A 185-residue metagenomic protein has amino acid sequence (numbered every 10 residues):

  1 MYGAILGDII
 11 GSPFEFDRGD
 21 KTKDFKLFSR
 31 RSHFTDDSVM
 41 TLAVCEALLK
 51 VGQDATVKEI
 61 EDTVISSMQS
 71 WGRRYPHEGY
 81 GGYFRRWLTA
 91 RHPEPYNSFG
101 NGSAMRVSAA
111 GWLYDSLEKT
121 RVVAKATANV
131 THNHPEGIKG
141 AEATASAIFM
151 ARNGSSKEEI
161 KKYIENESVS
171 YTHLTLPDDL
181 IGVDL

Functional and structural regions predicted by a protein language model:
M1-V39: An N-terminal structural lobe/cap that precedes and organizes the functional/catalytic core across diverse proteins
A4-G7, D37, S108, T144 (+1 more regions): Residue-level preference for non-acidic, small/hydrophobic
G11, H132-N133, R152-K157, S168-Y171: Double-stranded RNA-binding/processing signature
L42-A143: Gly/Ser-rich oxyanion-binding loop with an adjacent helix/lid that shapes the negatively charged ligand pocket
E118-R121, N153-I160: Short, structured loop/turn "capping" segments at alpha-beta junctions
A147-I148: Intrinsically disordered, low-complexity tandem-repeat regions enriched in Proline and Serine
T172-D178: Conserved small/polar residues in nucleotide/adenosyl-binding loops
V183-L185: Hydrophobic alpha-helical segments, chiefly the membrane-spanning helices and signal/signal-anchor peptides
